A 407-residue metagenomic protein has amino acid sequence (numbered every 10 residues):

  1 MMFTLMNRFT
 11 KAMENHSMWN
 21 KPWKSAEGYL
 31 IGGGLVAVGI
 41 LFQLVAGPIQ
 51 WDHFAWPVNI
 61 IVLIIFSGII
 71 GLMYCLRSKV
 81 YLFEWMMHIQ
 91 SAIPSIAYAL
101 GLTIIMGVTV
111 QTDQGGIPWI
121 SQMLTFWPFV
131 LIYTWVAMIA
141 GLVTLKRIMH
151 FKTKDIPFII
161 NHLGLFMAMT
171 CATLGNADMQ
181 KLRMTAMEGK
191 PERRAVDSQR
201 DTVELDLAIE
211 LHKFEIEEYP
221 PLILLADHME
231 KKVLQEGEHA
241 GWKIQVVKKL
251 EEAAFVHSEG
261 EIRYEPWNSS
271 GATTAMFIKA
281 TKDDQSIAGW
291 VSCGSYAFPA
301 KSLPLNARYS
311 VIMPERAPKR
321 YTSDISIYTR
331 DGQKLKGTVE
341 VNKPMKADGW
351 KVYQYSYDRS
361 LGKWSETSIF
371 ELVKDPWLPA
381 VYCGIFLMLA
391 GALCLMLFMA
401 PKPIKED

Functional and structural regions predicted by a protein language model:
M1-D407: Solvent-exposed, non-transmembrane regions of integral membrane proteins
